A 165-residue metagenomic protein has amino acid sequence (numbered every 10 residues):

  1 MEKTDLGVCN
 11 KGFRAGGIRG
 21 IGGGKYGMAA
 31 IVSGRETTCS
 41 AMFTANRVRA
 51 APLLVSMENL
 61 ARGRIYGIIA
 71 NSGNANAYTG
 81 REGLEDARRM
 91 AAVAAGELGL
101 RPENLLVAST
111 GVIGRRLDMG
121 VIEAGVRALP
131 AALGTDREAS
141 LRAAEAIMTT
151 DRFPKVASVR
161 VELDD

Functional and structural regions predicted by a protein language model:
M1-T44, V48: N-terminal amphipathic/basic leader segments beginning at the initiator methionine
I31-V32, I69-N71, L106-S109: Short beta-strand segments
R35, E58, G73-A75, T110-V112: Short, ordered loop/turn segments at secondary-structure junctions
T38, F43-A61, A146-L163: Glycine-rich oxoanion-binding loops at beta->alpha junctions
T38-S40, R62-G63, N76-T79, G114-L117: Short active-site-adjacent helix-start/loop capping segments
I69-G99: Alpha-helical support elements that line or immediately flank enzyme active sites and cofactor-binding pockets
R88-R89, V93-D165: Glycine-rich, mobile lid/loop segments that gate access to catalytic sites or pores
